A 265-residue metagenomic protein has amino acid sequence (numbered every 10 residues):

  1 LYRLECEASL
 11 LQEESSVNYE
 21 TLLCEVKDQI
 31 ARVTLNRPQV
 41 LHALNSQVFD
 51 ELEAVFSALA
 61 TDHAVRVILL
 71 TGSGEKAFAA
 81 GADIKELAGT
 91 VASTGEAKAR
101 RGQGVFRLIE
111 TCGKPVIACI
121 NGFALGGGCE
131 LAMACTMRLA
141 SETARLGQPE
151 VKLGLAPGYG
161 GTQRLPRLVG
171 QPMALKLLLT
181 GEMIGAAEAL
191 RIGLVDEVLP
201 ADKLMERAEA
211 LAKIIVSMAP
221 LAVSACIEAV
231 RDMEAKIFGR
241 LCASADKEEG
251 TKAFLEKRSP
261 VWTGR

Functional and structural regions predicted by a protein language model:
E7, L11-T71, S93, R107: Conserved CoA-thioester-binding segment of acyl-CoA-metabolizing enzymes
L10-Y19, A253-R265: Terminal low-complexity tails and localization/encapsulation signals of metabolic enzymes
P38, L139-A144, A186, V195-A245 (+1 more regions): C-terminal long alpha-helix characteristic of the crotonase
G72-L108, A124, G154: Glycine- (often His-adjacent) and acidic-residue-rich active-site loop that binds/positions the CoA thioester
I84, G102, F106, T162 (+5 more regions): A general structural signal for well-ordered alpha-helical segments in protein cores
V105-T111, C119, L125-L179, I192 (+2 more regions): CoA-thioester-processing core
